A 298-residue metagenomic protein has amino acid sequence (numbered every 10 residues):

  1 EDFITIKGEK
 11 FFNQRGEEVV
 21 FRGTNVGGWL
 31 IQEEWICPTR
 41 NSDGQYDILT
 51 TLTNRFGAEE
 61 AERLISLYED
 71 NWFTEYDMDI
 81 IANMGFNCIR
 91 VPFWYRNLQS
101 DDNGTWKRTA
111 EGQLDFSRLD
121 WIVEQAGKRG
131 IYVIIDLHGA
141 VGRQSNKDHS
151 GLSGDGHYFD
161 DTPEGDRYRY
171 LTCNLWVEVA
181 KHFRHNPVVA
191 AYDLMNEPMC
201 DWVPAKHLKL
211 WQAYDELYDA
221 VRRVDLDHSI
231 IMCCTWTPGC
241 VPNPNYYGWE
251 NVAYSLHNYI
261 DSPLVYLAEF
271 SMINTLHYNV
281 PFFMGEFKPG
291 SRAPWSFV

Functional and structural regions predicted by a protein language model:
E1-F86: N-terminal carbohydrate-binding accessory modules
F3, Y170-V298: Extracellular glycoside hydrolase catalytic/binding regions
I4-T5, E59-I89, F93, N97-A191 (+1 more regions): An active-site-proximal structural segment forming one wall of the substrate-binding cleft that immediately precedes
R15, L30-E34, D102, T162-P163 (+3 more regions): Solvent-exposed, flexible loop/coil residues
V20-Q32, N87-F93, N97, Y132-I135 (+5 more regions): Structural recognition of the beta-strand scaffold that forms the well-ordered cores of secreted hydrolase catalytic
I31-E34, N97-D101, V141-S145, C200-W202 (+2 more regions): Short catalytic/ligand-binding loop motif for oxyanion handling, primarily in non-cytosolic enzymes, centered on
T39-D43, R90, F270-M272: Short intrinsically disordered coil segments
R55-A58, L98-N103, M195-P198, Y278-P281: A short alpha-helix capping/helix-coil boundary motif
